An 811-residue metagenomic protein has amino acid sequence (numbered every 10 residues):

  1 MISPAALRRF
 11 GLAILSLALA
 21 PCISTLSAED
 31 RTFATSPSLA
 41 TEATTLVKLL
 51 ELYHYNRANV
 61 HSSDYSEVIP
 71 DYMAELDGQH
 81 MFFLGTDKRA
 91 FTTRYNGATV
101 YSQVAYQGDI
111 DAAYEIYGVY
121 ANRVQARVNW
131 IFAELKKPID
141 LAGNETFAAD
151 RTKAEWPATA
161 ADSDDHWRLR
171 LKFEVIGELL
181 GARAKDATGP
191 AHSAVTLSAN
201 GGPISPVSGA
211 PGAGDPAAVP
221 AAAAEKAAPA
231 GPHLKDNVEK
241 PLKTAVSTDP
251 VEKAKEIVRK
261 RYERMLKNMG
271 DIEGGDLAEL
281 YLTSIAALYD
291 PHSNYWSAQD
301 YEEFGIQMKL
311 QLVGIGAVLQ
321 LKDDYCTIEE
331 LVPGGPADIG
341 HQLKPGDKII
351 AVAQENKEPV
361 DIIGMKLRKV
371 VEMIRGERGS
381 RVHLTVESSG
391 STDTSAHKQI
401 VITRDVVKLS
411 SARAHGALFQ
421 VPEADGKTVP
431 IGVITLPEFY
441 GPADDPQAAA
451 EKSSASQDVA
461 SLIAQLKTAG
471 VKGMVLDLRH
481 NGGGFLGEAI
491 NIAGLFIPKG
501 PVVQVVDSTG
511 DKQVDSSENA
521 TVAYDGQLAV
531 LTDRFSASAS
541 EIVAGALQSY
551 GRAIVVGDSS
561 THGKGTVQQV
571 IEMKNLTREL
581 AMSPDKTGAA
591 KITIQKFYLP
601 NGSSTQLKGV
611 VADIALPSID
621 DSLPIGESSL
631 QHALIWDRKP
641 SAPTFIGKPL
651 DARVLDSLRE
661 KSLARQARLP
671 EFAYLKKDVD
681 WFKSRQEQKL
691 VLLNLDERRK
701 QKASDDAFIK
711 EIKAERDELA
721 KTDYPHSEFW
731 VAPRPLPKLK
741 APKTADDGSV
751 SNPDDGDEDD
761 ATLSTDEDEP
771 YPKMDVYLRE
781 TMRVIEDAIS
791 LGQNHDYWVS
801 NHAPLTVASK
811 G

Functional and structural regions predicted by a protein language model:
I2-A13: Bacterial N-terminal signal peptides that target proteins for export
G11-C22: Bacterial N-terminal signal peptides
A28-D30, A34-T35, T41, K48-H61 (+9 more regions): Cleft-lining beta-strand/loop regions that shape enzyme active-site pockets
A58, A74-E75, R89, D109 (+6 more regions): PDZ/PDZ-like domain segments forming the peptide/carboxylate-binding groove, activating on the N-terminal beta-strands
V60-S66, Y72-R151, L266-L321, R381-H383 (+2 more regions): Extended, small/polar residue-biased N-terminal targeting/export presequences and adjacent propeptide/linker tracts
A126-G314, D323: Extended, domain-scale alpha-helical bundle/helix-rich regions
A182-P190, P229-P232, V251-K260, P600-D787 (+2 more regions): Conserved functional hotspot residues or short segments at active or partner-binding sites across diverse domains
G551, V556-I625: Polar, glycine-rich mid-to-C-terminal structural blocks that act as macromolecule-binding/assembly scaffolds
